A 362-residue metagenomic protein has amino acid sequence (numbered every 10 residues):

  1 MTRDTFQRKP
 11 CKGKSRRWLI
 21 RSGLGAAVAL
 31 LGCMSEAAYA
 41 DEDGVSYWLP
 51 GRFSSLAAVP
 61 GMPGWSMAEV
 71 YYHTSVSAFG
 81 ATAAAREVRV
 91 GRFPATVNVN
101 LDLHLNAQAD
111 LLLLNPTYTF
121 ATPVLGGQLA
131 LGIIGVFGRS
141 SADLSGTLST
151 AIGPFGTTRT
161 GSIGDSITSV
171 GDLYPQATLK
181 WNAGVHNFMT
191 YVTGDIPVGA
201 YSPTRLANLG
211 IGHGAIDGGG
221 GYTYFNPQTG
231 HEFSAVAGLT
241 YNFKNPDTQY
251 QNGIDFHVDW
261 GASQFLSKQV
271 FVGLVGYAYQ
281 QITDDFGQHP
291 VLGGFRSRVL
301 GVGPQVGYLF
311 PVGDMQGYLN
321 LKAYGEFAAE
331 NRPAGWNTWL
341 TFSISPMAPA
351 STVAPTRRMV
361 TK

Functional and structural regions predicted by a protein language model:
D41, S46-Y47, R52-G171, N182: A subset of solvent-exposed loop/turn segments in beta-rich extracellular surface proteins, enriched in glycine
D41-D43, L56-G64, V76-G80, F120-A130 (+7 more regions): Short loop/turn motifs that connect adjacent beta-strands in outer-membrane beta-barrel proteins
S54, N98-H104, T158-G164, S202-N208 (+3 more regions): Extracellular loop and loop/strand-boundary signature of outer-membrane beta-barrel proteins
S55-A58, E69, L114-Y118, P175-W181 (+6 more regions): Residues on the lipid-exposed face of transmembrane beta-strands in outer-membrane beta-barrel proteins
P63, N106-L112, G146, I167-L173 (+4 more regions): Residues that define the transmembrane beta-barrel architecture of outer-membrane proteins
W65-E69, G127-G135, P175, F188-V192 (+7 more regions): Transmembrane beta-strands of outer-membrane beta-barrel proteins
E87-R89, N245-K362: Outer membrane beta-barrel transmembrane domains
P123-Q251, M347: Outer-membrane pore/translocation modules
